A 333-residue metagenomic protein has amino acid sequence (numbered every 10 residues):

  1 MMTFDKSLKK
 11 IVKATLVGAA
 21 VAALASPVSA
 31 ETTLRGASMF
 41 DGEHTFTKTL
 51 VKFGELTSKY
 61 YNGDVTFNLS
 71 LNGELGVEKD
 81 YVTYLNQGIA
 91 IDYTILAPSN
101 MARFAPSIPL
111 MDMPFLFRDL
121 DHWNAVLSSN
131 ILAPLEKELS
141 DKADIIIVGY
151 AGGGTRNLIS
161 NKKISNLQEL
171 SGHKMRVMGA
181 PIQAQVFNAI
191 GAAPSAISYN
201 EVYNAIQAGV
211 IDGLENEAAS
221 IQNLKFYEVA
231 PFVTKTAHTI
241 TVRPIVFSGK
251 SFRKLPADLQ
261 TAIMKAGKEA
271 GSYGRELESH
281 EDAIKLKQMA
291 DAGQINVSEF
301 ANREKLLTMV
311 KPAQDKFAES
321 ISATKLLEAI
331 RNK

Functional and structural regions predicted by a protein language model:
M2-L16: Bacterial N-terminal signal peptides that target proteins for export
F4-L8, A30, H238: Coiled-coil-like amphipathic alpha-helices with heptad-repeat character
V17, E31-H122, I131, K137-K333: N-terminal secretory/targeting leader peptides
A19-A22: Repetitive helical segments and hydrophobic/amphipathic motifs
L24-A30: Sec/Tat signal peptide C-region and signal peptidase I cleavage site
